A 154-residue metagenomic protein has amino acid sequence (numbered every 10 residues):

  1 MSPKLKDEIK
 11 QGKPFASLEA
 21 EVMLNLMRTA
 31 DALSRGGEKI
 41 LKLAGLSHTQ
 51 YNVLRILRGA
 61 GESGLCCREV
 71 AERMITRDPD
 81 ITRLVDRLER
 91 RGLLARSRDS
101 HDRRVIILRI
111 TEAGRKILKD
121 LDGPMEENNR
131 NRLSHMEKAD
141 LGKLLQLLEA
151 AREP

Functional and structural regions predicted by a protein language model:
M1-A44: N-terminal leader segment of winged-helix/HTH proteins
M1-F15, K138-P154: C-terminal regulatory/oligomerization modules of transcriptional regulators
E21, N25, N52-I56, K116 (+1 more regions): Pre-recognition alpha-helix immediately N-terminal to the DNA-recognition helix within helix-turn-helix or winged-helix
M27, D31, R35-R77: N-terminal helix-turn-helix DNA-binding core of bacterial DNA-binding proteins
C67, V85-D86: Short, hydrophobic-biased segments on the C-terminal half of alpha helices that form "recognition helices"
D86-Q146: Charged, amphipathic alpha-helical coiled-coil/dimerization segments
